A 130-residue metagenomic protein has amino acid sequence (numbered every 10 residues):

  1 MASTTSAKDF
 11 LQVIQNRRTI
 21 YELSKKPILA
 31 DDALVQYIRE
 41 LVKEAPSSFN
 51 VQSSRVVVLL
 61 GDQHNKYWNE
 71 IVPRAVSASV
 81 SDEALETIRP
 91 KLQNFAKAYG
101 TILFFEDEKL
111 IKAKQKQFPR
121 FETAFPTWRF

Functional and structural regions predicted by a protein language model:
M1-E40, V51-Q52: Specificity-determining recognition surfaces
S6, R129-F130: Residue-level preference for nonpolar/small residues embedded in alpha-helices
V51-R129: Glycine/small-residue-rich phosphate/adenosyl-binding loop
